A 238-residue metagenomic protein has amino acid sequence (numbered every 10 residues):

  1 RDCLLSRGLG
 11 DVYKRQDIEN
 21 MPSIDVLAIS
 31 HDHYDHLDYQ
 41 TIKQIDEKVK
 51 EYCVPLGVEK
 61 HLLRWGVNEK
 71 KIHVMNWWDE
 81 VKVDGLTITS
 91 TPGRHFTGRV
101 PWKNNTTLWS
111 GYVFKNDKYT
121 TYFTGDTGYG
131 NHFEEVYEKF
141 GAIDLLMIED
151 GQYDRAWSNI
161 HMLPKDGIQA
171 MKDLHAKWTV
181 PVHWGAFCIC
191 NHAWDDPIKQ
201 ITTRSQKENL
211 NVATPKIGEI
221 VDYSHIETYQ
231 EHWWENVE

Functional and structural regions predicted by a protein language model:
D2-Y13: Single conserved hydrophobic/aromatic residue that forms the stacking wall/gate of nucleotide- or nucleobase-binding
R15-M21, V81-D84, E134-K139: Short amphipathic alpha-helix with an adjacent loop that forms part of the alpha/beta core around
I18-D46, L56: Di-metal (Zn2+ and/or Mg2+/Mn2+) metal-binding site signature of metallo-dependent hydrolases with the MBL/beta-CASP
V26, E51-K60, T120, G128-I217: Cap/insert and terminal regions of metallo-dependent hydrolase folds
Y39-E47, C190-K199, S224-H225: Metal-dependent catalytic neighborhoods of phosphoester/phosphodiester hydrolases
P55-Y119, Q200-I220, S224-E227: Metallo-beta-lactamase
T124: Generic enzyme active-site microenvironment
H225-E238: A short C-terminal boundary segment appended to hydrolase-like catalytic domains
